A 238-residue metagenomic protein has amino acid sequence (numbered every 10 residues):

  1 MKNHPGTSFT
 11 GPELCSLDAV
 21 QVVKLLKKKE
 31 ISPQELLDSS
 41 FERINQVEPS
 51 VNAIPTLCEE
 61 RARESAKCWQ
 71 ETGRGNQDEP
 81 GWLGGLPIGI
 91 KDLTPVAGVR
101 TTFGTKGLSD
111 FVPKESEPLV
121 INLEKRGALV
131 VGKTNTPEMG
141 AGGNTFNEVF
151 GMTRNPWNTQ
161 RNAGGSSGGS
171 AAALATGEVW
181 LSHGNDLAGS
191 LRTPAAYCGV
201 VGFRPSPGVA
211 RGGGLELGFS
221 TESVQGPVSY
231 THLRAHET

Functional and structural regions predicted by a protein language model:
M1-R63, K67: An N-terminal boundary/leader segment
V22-K28, G107-F111, S223-S229: Short, well-ordered beta-strand elements within core beta-sheets of diverse protein domains
K28-I31, E42-P49, K67, E71 (+4 more regions): Generic secondary-structure signature for well-ordered alpha-helical cores
E30, N45-G107: N-terminal, positively charged, Ser/Thr/Ala/Gly-biased leader segments that form transit/presequence-like amphipathic
S32-P33, S116, G169, Y230: Helix N-cap / loop-to-helix initiation motif
L57, G168, G226-S229: Residue-level signal for the nucleotide or nucleotide-sugar donor/cofactor binding architecture
L83-V224: Short glycine/serine-rich loop/turn segments
T231-T238: Conserved small/polar residues in nucleotide/adenosyl-binding loops
